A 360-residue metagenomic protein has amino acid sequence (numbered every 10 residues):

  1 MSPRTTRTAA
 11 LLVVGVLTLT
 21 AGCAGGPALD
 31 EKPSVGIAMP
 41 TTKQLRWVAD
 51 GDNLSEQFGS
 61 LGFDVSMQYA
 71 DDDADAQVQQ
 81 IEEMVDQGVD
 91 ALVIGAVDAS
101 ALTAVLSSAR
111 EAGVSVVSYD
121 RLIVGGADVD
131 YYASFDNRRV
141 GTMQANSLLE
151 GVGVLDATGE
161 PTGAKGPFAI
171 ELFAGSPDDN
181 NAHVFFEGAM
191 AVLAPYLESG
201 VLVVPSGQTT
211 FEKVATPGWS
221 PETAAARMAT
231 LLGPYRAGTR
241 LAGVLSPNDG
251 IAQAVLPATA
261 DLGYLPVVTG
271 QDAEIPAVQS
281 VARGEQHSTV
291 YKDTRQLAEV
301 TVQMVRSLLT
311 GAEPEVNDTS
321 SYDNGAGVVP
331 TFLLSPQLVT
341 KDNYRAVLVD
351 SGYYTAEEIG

Functional and structural regions predicted by a protein language model:
M1-P27: Secretory targeting and sorting signals
P3-R4, C23-G360: A residue-level marker of the well-folded mature domains of exported/periplasmic proteins
